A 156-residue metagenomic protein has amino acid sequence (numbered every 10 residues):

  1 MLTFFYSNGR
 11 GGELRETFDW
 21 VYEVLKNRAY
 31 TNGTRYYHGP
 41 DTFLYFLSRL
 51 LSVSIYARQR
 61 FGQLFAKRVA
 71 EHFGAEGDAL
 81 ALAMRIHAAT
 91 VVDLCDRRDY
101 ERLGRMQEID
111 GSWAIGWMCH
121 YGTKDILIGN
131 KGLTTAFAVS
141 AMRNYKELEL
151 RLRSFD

Functional and structural regions predicted by a protein language model:
M1-E16, N27-L64, H72-D99, I115-L150: An alpha-helical repeat/solenoid feature that recognizes helix-turn-helix modules
V21, L25, F65-A70, L103-G104: Buried hydrophobic core positions in alpha-solenoid tandem helical repeats
Q107-E108: C-terminal beta-signal and adjacent terminal beta-strands/loops of Gram-negative outer-membrane beta-barrel proteins
G111: Exposed, tryptophan/tyrosine-rich binding patches on extracellular proteins that engage cell-surface glycans
